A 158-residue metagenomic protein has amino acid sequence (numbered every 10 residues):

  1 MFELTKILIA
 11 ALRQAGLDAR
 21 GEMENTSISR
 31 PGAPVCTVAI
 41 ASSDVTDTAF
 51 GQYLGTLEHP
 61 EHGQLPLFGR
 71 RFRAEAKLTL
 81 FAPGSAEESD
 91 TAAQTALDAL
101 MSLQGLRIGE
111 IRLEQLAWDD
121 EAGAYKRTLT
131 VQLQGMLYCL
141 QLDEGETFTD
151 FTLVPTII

Functional and structural regions predicted by a protein language model:
M1-H59, I157-I158: Small/polar-rich, solvent-exposed N-terminal microdomains that initiate assembly or binding
F2-E3, E87-D90: Soluble non-cytosolic domains of exported or imported proteins
L8, L12, A19, V38 (+4 more regions): Hydrophobic beta-strand residues in large extracellular and virion-surface proteins
E22-M23, E61-G63, R112-A117: Short structured motifs
S27-R30, L65-R71: Short, conserved, surface-exposed binding loops centered on an aromatic residue
L67-G84, Y125-L137: Oligomerization/assembly interface segments of phage tail-like spikes and tubes
S89-E144: Acidic-leaning, charged glycine-interspersed low-complexity segments
Q141, G145-I158: Compositionally biased, intrinsically disordered low-complexity segments enriched in polar/Pro/Gly and often Gln
